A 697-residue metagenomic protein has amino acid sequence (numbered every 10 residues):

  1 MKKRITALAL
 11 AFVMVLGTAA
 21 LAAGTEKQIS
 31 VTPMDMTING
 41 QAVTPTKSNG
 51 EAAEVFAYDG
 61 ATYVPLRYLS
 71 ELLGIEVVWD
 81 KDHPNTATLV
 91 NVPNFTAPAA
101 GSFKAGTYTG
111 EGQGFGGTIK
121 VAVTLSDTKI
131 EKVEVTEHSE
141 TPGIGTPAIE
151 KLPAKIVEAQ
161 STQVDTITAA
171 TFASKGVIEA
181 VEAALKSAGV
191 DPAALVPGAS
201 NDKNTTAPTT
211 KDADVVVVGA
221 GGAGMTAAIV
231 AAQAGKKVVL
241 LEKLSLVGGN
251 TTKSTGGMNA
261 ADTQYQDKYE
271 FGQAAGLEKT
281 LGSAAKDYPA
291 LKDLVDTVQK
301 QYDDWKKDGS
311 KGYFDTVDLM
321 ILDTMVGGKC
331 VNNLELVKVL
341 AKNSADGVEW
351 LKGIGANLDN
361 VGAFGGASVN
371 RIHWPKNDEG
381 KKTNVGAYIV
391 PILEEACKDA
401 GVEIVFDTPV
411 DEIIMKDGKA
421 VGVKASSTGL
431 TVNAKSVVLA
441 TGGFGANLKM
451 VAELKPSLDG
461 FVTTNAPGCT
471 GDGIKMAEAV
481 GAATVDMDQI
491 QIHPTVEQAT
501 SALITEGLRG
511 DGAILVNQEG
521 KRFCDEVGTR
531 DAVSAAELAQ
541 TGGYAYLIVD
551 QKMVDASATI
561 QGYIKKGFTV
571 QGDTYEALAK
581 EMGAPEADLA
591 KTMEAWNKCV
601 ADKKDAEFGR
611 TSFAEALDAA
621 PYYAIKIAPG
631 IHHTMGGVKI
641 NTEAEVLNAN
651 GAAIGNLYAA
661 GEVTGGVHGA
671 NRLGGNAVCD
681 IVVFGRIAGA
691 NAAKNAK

Functional and structural regions predicted by a protein language model:
K2-A97: Primary recognition of N-terminal secretory signal peptides and signal-anchoring hydrophobic helices
A97-S200: Active-site- and interface-proximal helix/loop "cap" or "latch" segments in soluble metabolic and energy-transducing
T205-A223, V239: Beta1/beta-strand and adjacent pyrophosphate-binding region of the FAD-binding site in flavoprotein oxidoreductases
T210-A213, S426-S436, A653: Core beta-strand elements of the Rossmann-like FAD/NAD(P) dinucleotide-binding domain in flavoenzyme oxidoreductases
S283-D296, K307-D308, T470, I474-E478 (+1 more regions): An anion/pyrophosphate-binding glycine-rich loop and adjacent beta-alpha core in soluble alpha-beta enzymes
D315-T428, N447-K449, V600-A619: Conserved redox-cofactor binding core of oxidoreductases
E412, D588-N671: A glycine-rich dinucleotide-binding beta-alpha-beta segment and adjacent secondary-structure elements that constitute
V432-E497, F684-I687: Glycine-rich loop(s) and the adjacent beta-strand/alpha-helix scaffold that form part
